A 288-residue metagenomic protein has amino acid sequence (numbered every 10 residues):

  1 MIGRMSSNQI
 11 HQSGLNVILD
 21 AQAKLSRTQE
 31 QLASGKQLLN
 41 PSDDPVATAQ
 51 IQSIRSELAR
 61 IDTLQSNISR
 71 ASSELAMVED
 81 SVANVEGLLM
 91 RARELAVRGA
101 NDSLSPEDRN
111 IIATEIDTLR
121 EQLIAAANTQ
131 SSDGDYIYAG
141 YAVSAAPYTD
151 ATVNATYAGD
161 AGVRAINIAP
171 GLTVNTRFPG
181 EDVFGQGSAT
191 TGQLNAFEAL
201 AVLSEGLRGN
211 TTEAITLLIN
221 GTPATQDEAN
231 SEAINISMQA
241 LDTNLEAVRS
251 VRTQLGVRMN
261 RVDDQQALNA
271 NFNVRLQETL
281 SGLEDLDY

Functional and structural regions predicted by a protein language model:
M1-V143, R208-Y288: Amphipathic alpha-helical polymerization modules
R93-A196, L203: Amphipathic alpha-helical coiled-coil/heptad-repeat segments
A201-S204, Q277: Predominant activation on well-ordered alpha-helical scaffold segments within soluble catalytic domains
